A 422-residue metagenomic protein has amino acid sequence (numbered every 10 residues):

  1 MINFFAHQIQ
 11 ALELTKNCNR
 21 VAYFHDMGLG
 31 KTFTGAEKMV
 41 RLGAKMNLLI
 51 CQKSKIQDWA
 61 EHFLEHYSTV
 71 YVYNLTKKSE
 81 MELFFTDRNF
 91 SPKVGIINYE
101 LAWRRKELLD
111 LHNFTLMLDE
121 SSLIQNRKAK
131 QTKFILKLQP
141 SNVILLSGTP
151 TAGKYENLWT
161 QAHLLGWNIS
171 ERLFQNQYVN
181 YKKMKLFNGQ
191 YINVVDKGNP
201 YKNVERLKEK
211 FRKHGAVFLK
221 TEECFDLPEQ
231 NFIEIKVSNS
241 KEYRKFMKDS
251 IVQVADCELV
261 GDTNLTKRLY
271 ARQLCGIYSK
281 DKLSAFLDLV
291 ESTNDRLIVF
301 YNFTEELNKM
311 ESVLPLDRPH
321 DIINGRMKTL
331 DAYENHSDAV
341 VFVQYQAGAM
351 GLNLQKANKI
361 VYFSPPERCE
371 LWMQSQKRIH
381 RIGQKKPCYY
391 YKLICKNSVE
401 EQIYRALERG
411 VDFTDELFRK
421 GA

Functional and structural regions predicted by a protein language model:
M1-F24: Conserved pre-motif I regulatory segment
C18-K38: Walker A/P-loop
T34, A44-E65, A152-N157, N302-E305: Conserved Walker A/P-loop ATP-binding site and its immediately adjacent core in helicase/helicase-like ATPase domains
K45-N47, F90, T115, L123 (+2 more regions): Conserved P-loop NTPase motor "coupling/switch" region that bridges the ATPase
K55-K78, L165-I169: Conserved helix-turn-beta segment of the N-terminal RecA-like "Helicase ATP-binding" lobe in SF1/SF2 helicases
E80-F85, I298-F300, N308-E311, P315-G348: Conserved helicase ATPase core of P-loop NTP-dependent helicases/translocases
E222-P315: Conserved helicase/translocase motor-coupling segment
E367-A422: A conserved SF2-helicase RecA2
